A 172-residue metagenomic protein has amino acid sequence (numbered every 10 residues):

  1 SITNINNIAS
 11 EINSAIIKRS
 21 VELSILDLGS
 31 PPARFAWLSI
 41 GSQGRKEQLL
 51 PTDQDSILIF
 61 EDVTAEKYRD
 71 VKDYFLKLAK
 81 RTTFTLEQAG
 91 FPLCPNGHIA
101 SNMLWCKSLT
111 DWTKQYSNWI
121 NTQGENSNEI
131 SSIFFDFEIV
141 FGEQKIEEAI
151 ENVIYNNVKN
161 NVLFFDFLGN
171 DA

Functional and structural regions predicted by a protein language model:
S1-A172: A nucleotide- and high-energy phosphate-metabolite-utilizing enzyme signature
